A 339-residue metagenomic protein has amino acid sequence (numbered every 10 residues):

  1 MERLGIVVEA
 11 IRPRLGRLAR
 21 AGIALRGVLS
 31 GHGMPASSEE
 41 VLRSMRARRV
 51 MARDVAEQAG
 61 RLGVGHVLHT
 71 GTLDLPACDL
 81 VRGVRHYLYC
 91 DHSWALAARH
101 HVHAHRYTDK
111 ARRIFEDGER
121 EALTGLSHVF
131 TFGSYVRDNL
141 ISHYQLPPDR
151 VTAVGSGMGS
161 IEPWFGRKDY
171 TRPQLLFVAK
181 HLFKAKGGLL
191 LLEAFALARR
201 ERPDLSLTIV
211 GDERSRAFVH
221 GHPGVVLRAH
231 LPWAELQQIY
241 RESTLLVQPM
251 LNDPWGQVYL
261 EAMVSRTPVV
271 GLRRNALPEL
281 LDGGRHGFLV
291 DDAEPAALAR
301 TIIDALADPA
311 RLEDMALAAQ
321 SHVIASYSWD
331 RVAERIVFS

Functional and structural regions predicted by a protein language model:
T108-V129: Membrane-proximal helix-turn-helix segments that form the acceptor-binding/catalytic region of lipid-linked
Y135, G157: Carbohydrate-associated surface elements
G159-R199: Conserved donor-binding/catalytic core segment of Leloir-type glycosyltransferases
G211-Q238, L245: Nucleotide-activated donor-binding/catalytic signature segment of Leloir-type glycosyltransferases, i.e., the conserved
L251: Aromatic "clamp/platform" in nucleotide-sugar-dependent glycosyltransferases that forms part of the donor/acceptor
P268-G271: Short hydrophobic beta-strand element within catalytic cores of glycosyltransferases and related nucleotide-activated
G283-G284, F288-P295, D304-A310: Conserved acidic donor-binding segment of nucleotide-sugar-dependent glycosyltransferases
A297, D304, R311-S326, R335: A short, well-ordered alpha-helix in the C-terminal region of glycosyltransferases
